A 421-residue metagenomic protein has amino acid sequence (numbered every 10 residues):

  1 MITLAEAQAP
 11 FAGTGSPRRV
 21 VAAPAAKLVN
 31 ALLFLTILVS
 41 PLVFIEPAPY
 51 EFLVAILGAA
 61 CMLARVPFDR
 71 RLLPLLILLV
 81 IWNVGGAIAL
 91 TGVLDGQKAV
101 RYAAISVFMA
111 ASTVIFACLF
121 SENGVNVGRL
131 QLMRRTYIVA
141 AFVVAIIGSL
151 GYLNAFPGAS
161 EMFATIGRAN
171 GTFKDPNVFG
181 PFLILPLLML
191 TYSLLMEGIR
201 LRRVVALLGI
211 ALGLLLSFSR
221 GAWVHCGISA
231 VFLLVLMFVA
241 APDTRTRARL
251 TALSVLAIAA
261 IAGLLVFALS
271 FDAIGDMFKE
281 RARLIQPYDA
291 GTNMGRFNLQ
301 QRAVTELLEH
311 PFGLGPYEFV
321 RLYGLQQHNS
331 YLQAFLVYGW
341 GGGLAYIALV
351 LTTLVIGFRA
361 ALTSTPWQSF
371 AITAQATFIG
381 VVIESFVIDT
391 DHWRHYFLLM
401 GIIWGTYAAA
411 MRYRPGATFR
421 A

Functional and structural regions predicted by a protein language model:
M1-R101, C118, V125-Q131, R135 (+4 more regions): Transmembrane signal-anchor hairpin modules in multi-pass inner-membrane enzymes, especially those that act on
E46-A64, A103-V114, V178-L187, V224-V231 (+2 more regions): Membrane-embedded alpha-helical segments of multi-pass membrane proteins, especially the transmembrane helices
V54-C61, I372-V382, T390-A421: Transmembrane alpha-helices of multi-pass inner-membrane enzymes
Q97-R101, P176, F218-A222, L325-N329 (+1 more regions): Membrane-interface catalytic loops of GT-C/OST-like multi-pass glycosylation enzymes that act
Q131-A164, G171-A240, A348-R359, I379: Alpha-helical transmembrane segments of multi-pass inner-membrane proteins
Y152-L153, M237-Q286, Q301-E306: A membrane-periplasm/extracellular boundary helix in multi-pass inner-membrane enzymes that assemble envelope glycans
G158-A159, F163, L284-G341, G357-T363: Long extracytoplasmic/lumenal interhelical loops at the membrane interface of multi-pass membrane proteins
I199-R203, V235, W340-V381, Y407-A408 (+1 more regions): Hydrophobic transmembrane alpha-helices and their immediate junctions
